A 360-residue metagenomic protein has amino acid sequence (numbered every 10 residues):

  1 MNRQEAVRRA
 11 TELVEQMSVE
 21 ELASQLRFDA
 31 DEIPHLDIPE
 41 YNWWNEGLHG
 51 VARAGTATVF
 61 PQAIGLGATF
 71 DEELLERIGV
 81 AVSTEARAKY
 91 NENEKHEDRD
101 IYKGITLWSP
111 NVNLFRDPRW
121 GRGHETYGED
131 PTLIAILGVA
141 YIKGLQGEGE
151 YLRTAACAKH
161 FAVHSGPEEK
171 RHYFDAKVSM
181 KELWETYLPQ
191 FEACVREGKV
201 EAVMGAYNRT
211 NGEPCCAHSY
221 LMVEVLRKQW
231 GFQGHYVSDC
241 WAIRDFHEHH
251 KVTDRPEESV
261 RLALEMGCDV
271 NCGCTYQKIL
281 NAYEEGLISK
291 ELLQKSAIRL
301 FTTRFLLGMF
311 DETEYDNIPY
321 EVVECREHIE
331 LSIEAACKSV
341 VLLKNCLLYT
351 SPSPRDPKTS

Functional and structural regions predicted by a protein language model:
M1-S351, R355, S360: Glycoside hydrolase catalytic-domain context in secreted enzymes
